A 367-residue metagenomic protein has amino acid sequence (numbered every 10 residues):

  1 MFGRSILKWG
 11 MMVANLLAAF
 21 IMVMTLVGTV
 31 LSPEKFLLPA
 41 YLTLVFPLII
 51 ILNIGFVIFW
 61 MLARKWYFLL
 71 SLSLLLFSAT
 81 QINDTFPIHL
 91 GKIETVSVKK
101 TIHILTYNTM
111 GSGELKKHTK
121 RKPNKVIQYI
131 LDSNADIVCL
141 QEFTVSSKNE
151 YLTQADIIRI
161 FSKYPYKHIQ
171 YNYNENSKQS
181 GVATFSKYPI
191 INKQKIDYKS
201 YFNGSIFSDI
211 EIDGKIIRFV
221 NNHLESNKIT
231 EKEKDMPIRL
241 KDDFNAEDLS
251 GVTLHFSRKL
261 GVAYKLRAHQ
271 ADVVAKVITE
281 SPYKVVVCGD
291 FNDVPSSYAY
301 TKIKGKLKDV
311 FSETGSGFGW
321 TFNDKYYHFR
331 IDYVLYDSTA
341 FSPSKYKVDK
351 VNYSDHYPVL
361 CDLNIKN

Functional and structural regions predicted by a protein language model:
M1-S5: Short, Lys/Arg-rich, polar N-terminal cytosolic tail immediately upstream of the first transmembrane signal-anchor
K8-M22, V27-P39, T43-I58, L69 (+3 more regions): Metal-dependent phosphoester-hydrolase catalytic domains
L62-S73: Membrane-interfacial entry segments at the cytosolic side of transmembrane helices
L75-T101, N124-I127, I137-I238, D349-V351 (+1 more regions): Structured beta-strand-rich core segments of catalytic domains in phosphoester-bond hydrolases
I104-L105, C139, V287: Residue-level marker for buried hydrophobic side chains located in beta-strands that build the well-ordered beta-sheet
T106-P123, T144-K148, K228-A263: Acidic/histidine-rich helix-loop elements that form or flank divalent-metal/phosphate-binding sites at the catalytic
G111-K116, V145-N149, N174-Q179, F202 (+4 more regions): Active-site environment of divalent metal-dependent phosphoester hydrolases
S133: Active-site charged/polar residues at nucleotide-handling catalytic sites that mediate phosphoryl, nucleotidyl
